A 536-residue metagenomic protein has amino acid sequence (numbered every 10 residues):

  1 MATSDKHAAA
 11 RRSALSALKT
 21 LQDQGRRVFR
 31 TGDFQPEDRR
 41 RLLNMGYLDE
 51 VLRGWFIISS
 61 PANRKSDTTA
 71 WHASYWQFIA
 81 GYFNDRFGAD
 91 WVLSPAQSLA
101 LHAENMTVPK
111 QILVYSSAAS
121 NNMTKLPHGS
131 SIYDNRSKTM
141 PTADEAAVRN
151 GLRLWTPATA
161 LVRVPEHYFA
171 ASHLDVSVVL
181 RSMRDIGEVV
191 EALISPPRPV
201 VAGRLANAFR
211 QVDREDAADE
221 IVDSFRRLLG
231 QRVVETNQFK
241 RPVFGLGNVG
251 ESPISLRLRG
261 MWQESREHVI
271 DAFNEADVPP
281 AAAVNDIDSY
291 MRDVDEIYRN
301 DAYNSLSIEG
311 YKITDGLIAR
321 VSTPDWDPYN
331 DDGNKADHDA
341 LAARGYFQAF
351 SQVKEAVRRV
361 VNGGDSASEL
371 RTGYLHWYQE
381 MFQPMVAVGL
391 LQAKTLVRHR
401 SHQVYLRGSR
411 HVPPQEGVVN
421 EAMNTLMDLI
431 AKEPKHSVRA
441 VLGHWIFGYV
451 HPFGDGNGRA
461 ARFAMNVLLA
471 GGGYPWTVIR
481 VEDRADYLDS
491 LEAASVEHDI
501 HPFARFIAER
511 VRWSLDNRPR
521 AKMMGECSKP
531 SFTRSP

Functional and structural regions predicted by a protein language model:
M1-D33, L43-R53, S59, N63-P536: FIC/Doc superfamily catalytic core
D38-R41: Non-catalytic DNA-binding core/recognition domains of DNA-processing enzymes
